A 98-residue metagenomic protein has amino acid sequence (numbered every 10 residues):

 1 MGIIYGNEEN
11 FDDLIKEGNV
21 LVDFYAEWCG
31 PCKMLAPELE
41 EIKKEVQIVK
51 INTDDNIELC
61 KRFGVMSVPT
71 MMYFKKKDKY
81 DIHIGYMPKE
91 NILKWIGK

Functional and structural regions predicted by a protein language model:
M1-D13: N-terminal "domain-start" segment that seeds a small globular fold
I4-N7, F24, A36-E58, V65: Thiol-based oxidoreductase modules, predominantly thioredoxin-like and allied folds used for disulfide exchange
D12, D55-L59, K89-E90: Short loop/turn elements that flank and shape the SAM/SAH-binding pocket of Class I
I15-Y25: Short active-site neighborhood of thiol/selenol oxidoreductases, capturing the structured segment around
N19, E45, P69: Alpha/beta-hydrolase fold active-site loops
C29-C32: Short cysteine clusters
F63-M72: Structural micro-motif
K75-K98: Non-catalytic, surface beta->alpha helical segment in thiol-disulfide oxidoreductase systems
